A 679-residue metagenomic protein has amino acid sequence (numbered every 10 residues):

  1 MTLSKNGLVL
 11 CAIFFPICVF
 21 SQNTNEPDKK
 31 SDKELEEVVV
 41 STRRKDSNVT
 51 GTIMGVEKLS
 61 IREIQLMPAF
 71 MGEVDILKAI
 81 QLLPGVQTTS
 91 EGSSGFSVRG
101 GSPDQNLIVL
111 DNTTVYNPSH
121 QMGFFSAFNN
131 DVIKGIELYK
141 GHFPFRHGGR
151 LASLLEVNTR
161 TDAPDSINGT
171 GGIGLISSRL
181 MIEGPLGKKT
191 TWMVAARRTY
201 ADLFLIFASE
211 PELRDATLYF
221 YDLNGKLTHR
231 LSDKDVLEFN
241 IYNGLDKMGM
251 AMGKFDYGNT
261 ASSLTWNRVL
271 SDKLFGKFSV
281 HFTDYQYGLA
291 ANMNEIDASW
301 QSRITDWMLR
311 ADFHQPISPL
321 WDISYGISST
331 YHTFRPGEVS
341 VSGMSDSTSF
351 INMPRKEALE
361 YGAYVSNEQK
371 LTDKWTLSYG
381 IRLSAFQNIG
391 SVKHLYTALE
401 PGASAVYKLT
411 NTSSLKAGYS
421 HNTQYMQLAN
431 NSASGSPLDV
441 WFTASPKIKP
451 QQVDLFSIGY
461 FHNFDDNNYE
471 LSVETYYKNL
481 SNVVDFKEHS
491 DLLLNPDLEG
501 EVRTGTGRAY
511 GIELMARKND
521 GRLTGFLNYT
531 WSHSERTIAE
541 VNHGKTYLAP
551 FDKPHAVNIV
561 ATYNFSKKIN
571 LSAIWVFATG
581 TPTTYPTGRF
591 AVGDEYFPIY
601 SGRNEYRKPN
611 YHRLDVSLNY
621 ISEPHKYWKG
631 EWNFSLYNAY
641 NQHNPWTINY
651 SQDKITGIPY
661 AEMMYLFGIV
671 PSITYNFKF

Functional and structural regions predicted by a protein language model:
Q22-L66, L77, P103, V269 (+1 more regions): Short, acidic, small-residue-rich periplasmic hinge/interaction motif at the N-terminus of Gram-negative outer-membrane
G51-D104, L110-F143, R160: Periplasmic N-terminal accessory/gating domains of Gram-negative outer-membrane beta-barrel systems
T228-L245, D256-V392, K408, E470-Y477 (+2 more regions): Face-selective signature of the C-terminal outer-membrane beta-barrel domain
Q286, R335-M344, Y407, N411-F456 (+3 more regions): Surface-exposed extracellular loop regions of Gram-negative outer-membrane beta-barrel proteins, predominantly
D306-R310, I351-Y364, S445, K449 (+3 more regions): Outer membrane beta-barrel strand-and-loop segments of large Gram-negative receptors, especially TonB-dependent
S318-D322, S328, P354-L480, F526-N528 (+2 more regions): Structural signature of Gram-negative outer-membrane beta-barrels, strongest in the C-terminal barrel of TonB-dependent
Y477-N479, G500-T587: Gram-negative outer-membrane beta-barrel transporters
K568, F577-D594, Y611-D615, N619-F679: C-terminal beta-signal and adjacent terminal beta-strands/loops of Gram-negative outer-membrane beta-barrel proteins
